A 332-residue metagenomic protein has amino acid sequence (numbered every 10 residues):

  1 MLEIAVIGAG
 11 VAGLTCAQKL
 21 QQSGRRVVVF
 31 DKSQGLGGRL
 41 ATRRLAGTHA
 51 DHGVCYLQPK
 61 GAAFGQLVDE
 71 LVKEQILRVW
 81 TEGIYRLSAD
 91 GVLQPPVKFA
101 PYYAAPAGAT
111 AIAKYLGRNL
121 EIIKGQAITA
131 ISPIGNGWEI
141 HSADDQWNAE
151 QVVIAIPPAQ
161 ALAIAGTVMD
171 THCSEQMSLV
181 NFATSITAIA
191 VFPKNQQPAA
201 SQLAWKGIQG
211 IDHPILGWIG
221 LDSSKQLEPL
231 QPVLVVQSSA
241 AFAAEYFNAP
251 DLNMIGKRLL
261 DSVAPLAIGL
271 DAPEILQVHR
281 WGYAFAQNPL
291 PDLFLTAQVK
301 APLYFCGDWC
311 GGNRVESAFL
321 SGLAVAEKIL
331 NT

Functional and structural regions predicted by a protein language model:
M1-A12: Beta1/beta-strand and adjacent pyrophosphate-binding region of the FAD-binding site in flavoprotein oxidoreductases
K19-A46: Glycine-rich FAD pyrophosphate-binding loop
G37, Q146, E150-A204, G269-D271: Central helical "cap/lid" subdomain
T42-Y85: N-terminal FAD cofactor-binding segment of flavoenzymes
Y56-A62, L93-Y115, A249-I255: Short beta-strand to alpha-helix junction loop
K124-E139: A conserved short coil-to-beta-strand element within the FAD-binding core of flavoproteins
Q196, K225-G282: Flavin-binding catalytic cores
L227-P229, V278-F305, W309: FAD-binding beta-loop-beta segment adjacent to the flavin cofactor pocket
